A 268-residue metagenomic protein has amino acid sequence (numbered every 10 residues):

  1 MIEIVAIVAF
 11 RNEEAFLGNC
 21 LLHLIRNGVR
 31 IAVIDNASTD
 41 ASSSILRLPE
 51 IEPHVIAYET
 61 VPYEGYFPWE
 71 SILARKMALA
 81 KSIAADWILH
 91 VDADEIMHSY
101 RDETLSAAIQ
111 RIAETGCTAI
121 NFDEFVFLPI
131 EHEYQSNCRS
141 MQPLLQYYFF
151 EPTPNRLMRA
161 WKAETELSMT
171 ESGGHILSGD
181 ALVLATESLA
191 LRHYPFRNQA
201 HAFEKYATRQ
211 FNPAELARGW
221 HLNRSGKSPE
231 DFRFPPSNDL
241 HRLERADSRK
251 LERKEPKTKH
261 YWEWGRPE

Functional and structural regions predicted by a protein language model:
E3-V5: Cell-envelope/extracellular polymer assembly enzymes that use nucleotide-activated donors
V8-L22, A37: Active-site beta-to-alpha loop of glycosyltransferases that engages the nucleotide-sugar donor
L22-E64: Acidic donor-binding segment of Leloir-type glycosyltransferases
V29, D86, D94, T118: Conserved acidic residues
N36, V91-A93: Active-site acidic Asp-centered loop
L46-H90, H98-S99: Active-site-proximal specificity loops/subdomain of glycosyltransferases
W69-A74, S99-E268: Catalytic-site signature of metal-activated, phosphate-bearing donor transferases, centered on the GT-A/GT-A-like
